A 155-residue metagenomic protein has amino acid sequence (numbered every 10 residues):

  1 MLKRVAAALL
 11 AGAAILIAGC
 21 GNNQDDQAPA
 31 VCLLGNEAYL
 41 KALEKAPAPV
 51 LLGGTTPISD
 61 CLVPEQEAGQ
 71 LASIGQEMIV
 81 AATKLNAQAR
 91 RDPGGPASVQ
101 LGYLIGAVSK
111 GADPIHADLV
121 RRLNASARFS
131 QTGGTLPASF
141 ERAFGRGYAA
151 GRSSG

Functional and structural regions predicted by a protein language model:
M1-C20: Sec-dependent bacterial lipoprotein signal peptides
R4-L9, A28, C32, R90-P93: Generic structural signal for short, flexible, solvent-exposed coil/loop and linker residues
A6, G12-A13, A30, E67 (+3 more regions): Terminal low-complexity, poorly structured segments
L10-A14, A38-A42, P47, Q100 (+2 more regions): Hydrophobic alpha-helical membrane segments, chiefly transmembrane helices and signal peptide h-regions, characterized
C20-T83, R152-G155: Extracytoplasmic low-complexity, Pro/Thr/Ser/Ala/Gly-rich segments that lie immediately after a secretion/anchoring
V80-G155: Extracytosolic low-complexity repeat regions of secreted or lipid-anchored proteins
